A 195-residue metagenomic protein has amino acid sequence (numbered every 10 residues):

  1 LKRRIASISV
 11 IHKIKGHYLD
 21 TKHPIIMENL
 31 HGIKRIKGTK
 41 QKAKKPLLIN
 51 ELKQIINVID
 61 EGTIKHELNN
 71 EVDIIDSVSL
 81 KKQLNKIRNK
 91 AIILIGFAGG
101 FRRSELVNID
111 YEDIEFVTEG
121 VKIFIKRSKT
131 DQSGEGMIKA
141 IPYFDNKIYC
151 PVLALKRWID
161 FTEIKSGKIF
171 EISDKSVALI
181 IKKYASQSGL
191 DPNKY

Functional and structural regions predicted by a protein language model:
L1-Y195: Extended, non-catalytic subsegments within catalytic or DNA/protein-binding/adaptor domains
